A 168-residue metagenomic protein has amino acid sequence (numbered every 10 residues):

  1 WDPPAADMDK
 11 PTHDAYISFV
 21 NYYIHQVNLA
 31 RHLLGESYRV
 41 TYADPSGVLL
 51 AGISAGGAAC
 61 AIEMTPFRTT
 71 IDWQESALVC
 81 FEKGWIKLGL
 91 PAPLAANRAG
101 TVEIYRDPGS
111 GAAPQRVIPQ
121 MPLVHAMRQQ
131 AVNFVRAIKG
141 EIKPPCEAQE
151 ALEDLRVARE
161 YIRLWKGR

Functional and structural regions predicted by a protein language model:
W1-E36: Predominantly a Rossmann-like dinucleotide-binding segment in NAD(P)-dependent oxidoreductases
D14-F19, I118-M121, G140-P144: Active-site rim elements
Y22-H25, Q129, E153: A generic structural signal for residues located within well-ordered alpha-helices of large catalytic or ligand-binding
Q26-V27, A99, A131, A158: A general structural signal for well-ordered alpha-helical segments in protein cores
E36, E82-I86, A158-W165: Phosphate/oxyanion-binding loops and surfaces in catalytic or ligand/nucleic-acid-binding neighborhoods
S37-T41, I142: Secondary-structure boundary/capping signal
T41-Q130, E147: NAD(P)-dinucleotide binding in Rossmann-like oxidoreductases
I53-A55, N133-R168: C-terminal helix-rich "cap/oligomerization" subdomain common to oxidoreductases
